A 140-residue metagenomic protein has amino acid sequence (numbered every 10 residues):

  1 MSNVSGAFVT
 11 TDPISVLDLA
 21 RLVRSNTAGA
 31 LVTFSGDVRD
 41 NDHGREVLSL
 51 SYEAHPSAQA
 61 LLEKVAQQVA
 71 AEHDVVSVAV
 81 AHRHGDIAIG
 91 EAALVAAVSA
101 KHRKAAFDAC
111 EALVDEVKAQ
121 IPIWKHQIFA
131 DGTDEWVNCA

Functional and structural regions predicted by a protein language model:
M1-L94, S99-E111, D115-A140: N-terminal, polar/charged subdomain of small-to-medium soluble alpha/beta proteins
